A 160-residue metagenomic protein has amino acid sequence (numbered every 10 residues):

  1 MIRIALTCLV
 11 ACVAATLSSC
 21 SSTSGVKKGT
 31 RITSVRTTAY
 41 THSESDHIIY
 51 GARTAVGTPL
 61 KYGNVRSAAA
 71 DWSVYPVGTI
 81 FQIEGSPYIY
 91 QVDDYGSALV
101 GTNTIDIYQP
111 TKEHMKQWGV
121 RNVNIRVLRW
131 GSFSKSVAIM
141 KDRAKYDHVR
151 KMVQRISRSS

Functional and structural regions predicted by a protein language model:
M1-A5: Positively charged n-region of N-terminal signal peptides that target proteins for export
T16-S19: C-terminal motif of bacterial Sec signal peptides marking the signal peptidase cleavage site
S21-S160: Solvent-exposed, well-ordered loop and adjacent helix/strand elements within mature globular domains that form
